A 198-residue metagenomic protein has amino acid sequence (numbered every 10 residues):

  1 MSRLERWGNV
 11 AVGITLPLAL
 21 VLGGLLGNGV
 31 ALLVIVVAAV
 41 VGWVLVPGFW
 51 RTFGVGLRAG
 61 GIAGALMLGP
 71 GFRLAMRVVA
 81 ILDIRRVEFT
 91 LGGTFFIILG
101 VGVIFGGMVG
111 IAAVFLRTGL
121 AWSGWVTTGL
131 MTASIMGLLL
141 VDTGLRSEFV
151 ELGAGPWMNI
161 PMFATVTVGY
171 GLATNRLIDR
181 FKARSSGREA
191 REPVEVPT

Functional and structural regions predicted by a protein language model:
S2-T198: Juxtamembrane/disordered regions of integral membrane proteins
